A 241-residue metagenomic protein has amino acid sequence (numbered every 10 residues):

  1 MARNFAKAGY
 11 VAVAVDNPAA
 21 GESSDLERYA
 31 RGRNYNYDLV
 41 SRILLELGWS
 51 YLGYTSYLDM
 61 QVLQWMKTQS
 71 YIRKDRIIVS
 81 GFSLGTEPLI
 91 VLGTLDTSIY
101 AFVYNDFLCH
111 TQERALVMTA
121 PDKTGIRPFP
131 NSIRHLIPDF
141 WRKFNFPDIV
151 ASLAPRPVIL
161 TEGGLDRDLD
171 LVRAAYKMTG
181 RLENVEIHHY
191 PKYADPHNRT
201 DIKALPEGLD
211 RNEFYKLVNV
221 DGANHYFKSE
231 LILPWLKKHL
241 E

Functional and structural regions predicted by a protein language model:
M1-Y57, K67, A115: Cap/lid segment of the alpha/beta-hydrolase catalytic domain
D16, S80, N105-D106, Y190: Alpha/beta-hydrolase-fold catalytic nucleophile elbow
D38-L39, I43-E46, Y100-V150, P155 (+2 more regions): Mobile cap/lid helix-loop segments that gate and shape the active-site cleft of serine hydrolases
Y71-S83: Alpha/beta-hydrolase fold nucleophile elbow
T86-T97: Short glycine-enriched nucleophile-adjacent loop and the immediately C-terminal alpha-helix near the catalytic center
P155-E162, V185-H188: Catalytic His-Asp charge-relay segment
T161-D170: Conserved alpha/beta-hydrolase "acid-adjacent" motif
M178-E241: C-terminal catalytic histidine-bearing segment of alpha/beta-hydrolase fold enzymes
